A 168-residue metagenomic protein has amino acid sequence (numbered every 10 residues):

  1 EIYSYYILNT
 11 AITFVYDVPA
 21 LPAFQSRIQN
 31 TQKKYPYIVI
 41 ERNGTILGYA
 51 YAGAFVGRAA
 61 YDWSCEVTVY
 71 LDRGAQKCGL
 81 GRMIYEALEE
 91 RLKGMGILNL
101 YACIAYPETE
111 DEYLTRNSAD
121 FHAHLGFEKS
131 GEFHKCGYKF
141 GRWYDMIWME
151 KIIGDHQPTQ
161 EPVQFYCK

Functional and structural regions predicted by a protein language model:
E1-Q25, D155-K168: A short, well-structured alpha-helix characteristic of acyl/acetyltransferase catalytic modules
Y16-G74, Y85-E86, R91, M95 (+1 more regions): Acetyl-CoA-dependent GNAT
Y35, Y144-W148: Short hydrophobic/aromatic beta-strand or adjacent loop that forms the aromatic wall/cage of a ligand/substrate-binding
Y51, C103-A105, A119, A123-R142 (+2 more regions): Conserved catalytic-core motifs of GNAT/GCN5-like acyltransferases
V67, L100-A102, M149: A structural signal for short, well-ordered beta-strand segments
T68-K77, I104-T109: A short, internal acetyl-CoA/4′-phosphopantetheine-binding micro-motif in the GNAT/acyltransferase core
G79-G81, G141: Conserved G/P- and acidic residue-centered "switch" motifs that form tight phosphate/ATP-binding loops in soluble
L92-N117: Conserved GNAT acetyl-CoA-binding A-motif
